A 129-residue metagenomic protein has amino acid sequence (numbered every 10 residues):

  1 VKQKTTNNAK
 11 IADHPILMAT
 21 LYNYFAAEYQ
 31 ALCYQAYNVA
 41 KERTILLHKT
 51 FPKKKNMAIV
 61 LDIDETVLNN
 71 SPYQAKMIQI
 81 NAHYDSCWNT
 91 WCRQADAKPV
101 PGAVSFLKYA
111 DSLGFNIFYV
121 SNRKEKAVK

Functional and structural regions predicted by a protein language model:
V1-L61: Non-catalytic pre-domain segments flanking phosphatase-related domains
N7-N8, N23, N38, N56 (+5 more regions): Detector for Asparagine
Y22-C33, N89-D96, F118-K124: Second-shell loop/turn segments in exported
C33-R43, P99, A103-F106, A127: Stable alpha-helical elements in mature extracytoplasmic
T50, N56, V67-K98, S105 (+1 more regions): Active-site neighborhood of HAD-like aspartate-dependent phosphohydrolases
N56-V67, A127: Acidic helix-start/capping segments at beta-turn-to-alpha-helix junctions
E65, A103-K129: Substrate-recognition element of Asp-dependent hydrolases with the DxDx(T/V) motif
